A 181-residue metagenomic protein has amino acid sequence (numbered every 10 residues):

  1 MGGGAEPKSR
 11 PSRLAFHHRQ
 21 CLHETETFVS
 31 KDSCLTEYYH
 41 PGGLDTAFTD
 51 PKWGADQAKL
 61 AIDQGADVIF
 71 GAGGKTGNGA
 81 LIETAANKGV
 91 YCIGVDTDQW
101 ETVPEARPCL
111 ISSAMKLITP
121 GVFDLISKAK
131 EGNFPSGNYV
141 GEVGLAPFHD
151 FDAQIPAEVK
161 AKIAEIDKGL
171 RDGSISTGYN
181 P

Functional and structural regions predicted by a protein language model:
M1-P181: A residue-level marker of the well-folded mature domains of exported/periplasmic proteins
